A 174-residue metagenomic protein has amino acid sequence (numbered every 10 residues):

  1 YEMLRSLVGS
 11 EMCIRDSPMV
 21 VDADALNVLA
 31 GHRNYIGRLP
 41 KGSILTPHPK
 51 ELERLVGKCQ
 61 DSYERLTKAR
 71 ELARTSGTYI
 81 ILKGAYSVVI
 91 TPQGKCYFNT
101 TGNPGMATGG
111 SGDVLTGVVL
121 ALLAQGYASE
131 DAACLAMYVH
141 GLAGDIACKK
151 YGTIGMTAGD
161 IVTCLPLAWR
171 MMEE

Functional and structural regions predicted by a protein language model:
Y1-I14: Single conserved hydrophobic/aromatic residue that forms the stacking wall/gate of nucleotide- or nucleobase-binding
P18, L29-C96: Conserved phosphate/ATP/ADP-binding segment of small-molecule kinases
R54, T108-V139: Short, small-residue alpha-helix embedded
G57-T67, G126-A133, G152-M156: Short, charged, surface-exposed loops that flank catalytic or proteolytic processing sites
R65-R74, S129-A143, I161-P166: Short, well-structured alpha-helical segments that form the helix of a local strand-helix-strand
C96-G110: Short pre-catalytic strand/loop immediately N-terminal to key active-site residues, enriched for Gly-Thr
G144-E174: Charged C-terminal helix
